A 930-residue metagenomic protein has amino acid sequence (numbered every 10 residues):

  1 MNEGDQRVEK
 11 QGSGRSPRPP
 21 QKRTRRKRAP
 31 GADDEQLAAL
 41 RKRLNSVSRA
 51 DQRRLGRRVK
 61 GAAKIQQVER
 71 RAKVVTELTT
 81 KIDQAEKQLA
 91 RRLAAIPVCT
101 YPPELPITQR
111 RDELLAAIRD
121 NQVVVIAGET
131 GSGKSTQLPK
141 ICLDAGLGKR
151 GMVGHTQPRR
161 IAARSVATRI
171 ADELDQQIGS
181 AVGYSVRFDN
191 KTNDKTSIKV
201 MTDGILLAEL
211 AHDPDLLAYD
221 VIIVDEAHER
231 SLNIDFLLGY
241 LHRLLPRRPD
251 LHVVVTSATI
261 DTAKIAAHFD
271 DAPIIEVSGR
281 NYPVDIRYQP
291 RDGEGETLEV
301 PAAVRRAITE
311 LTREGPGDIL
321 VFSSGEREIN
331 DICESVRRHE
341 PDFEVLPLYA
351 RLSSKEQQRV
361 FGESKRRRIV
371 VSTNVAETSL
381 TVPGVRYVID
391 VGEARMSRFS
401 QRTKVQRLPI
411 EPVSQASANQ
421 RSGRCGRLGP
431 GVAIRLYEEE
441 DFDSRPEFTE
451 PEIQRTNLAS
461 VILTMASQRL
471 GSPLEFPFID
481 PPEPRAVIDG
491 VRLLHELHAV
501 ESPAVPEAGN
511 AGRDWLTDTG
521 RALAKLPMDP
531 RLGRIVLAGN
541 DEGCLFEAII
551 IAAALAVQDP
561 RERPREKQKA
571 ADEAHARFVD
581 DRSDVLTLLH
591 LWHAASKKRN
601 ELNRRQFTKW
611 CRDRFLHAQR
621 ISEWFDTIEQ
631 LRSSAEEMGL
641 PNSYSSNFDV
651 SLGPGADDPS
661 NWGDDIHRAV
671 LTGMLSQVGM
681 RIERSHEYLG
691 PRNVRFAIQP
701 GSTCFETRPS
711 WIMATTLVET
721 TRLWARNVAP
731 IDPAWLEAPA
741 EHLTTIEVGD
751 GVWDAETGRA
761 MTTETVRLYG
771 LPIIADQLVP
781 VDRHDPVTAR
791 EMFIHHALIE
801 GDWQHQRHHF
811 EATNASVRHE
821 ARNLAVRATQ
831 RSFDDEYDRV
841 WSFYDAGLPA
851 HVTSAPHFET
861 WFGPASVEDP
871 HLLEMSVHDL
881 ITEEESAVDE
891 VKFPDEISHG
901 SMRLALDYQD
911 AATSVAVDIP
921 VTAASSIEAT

Functional and structural regions predicted by a protein language model:
M1-I535: P-loop NTPase motor module signature
D51, L55-R57, G61, R70 (+3 more regions): Extended, well-ordered protein cores
A85-R92, L640, L689, R783: Terminal helices and disordered tails flanking the catalytic cores of nucleotide-processing hydrolases
E104, G128, D480, A656 (+2 more regions): Short, charged/polar micro-motifs that form catalytic or ligand-binding hotspots
Q122-S132, Q137, I141-L147, V678-T716 (+3 more regions): Segments forming glycine/polar-rich beta-alpha architectures that bind adenosine-containing cofactors
A258, D658-V678, S866-E890: Short, basic/low-complexity N-terminal boundary segments at the transition from targeting/disordered tails
S335, P341-D342, P347, I389 (+7 more regions): Second RecA-like catalytic domain
